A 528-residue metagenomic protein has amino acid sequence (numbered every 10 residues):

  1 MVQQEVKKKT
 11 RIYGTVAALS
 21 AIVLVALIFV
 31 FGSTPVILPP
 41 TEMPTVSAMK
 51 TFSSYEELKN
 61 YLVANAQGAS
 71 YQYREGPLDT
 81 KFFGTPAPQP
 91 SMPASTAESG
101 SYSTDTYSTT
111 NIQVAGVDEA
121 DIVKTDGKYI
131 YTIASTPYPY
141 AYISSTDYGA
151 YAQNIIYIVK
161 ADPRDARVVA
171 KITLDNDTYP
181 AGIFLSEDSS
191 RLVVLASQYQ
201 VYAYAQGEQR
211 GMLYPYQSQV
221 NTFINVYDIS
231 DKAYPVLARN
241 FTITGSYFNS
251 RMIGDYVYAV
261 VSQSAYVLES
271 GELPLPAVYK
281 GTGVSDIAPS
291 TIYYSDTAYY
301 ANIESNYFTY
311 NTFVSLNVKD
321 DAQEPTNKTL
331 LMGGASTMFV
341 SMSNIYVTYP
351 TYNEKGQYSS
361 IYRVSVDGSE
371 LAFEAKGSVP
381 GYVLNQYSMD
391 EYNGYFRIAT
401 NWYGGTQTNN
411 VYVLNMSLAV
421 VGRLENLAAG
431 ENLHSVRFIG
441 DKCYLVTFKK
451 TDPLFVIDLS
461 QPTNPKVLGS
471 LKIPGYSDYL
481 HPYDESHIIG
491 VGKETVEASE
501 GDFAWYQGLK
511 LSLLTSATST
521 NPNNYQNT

Functional and structural regions predicted by a protein language model:
V2-Q4, G14-T528: Beta-sheet-rich non-transmembrane sensory/scaffold domains
K9-Y13: Bacterial N-terminal signal peptides that target proteins for export
